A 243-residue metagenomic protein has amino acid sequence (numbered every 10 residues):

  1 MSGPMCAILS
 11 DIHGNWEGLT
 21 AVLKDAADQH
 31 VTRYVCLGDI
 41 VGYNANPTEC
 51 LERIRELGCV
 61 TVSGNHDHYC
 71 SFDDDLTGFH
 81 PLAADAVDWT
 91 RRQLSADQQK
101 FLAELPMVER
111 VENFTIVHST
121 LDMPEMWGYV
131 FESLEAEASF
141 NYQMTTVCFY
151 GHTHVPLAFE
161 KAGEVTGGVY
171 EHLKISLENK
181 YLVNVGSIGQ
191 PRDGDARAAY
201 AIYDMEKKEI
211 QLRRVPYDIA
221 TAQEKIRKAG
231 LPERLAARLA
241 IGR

Functional and structural regions predicted by a protein language model:
M1-L57: N-terminal active-site segment of His-dependent metallophosphoesterases
S2-A7, R110-I116, S176-Y181: Beta-strand-turn-beta hairpins that frame and shape the catalytic cleft of phosphate-ester-processing enzymes
L9-S10, Y34-D39, V60-N65, V117 (+2 more regions): Active-site neighborhood of phospho(di)ester-bond hydrolases with catalytic His/Asp-centered motifs
H13-G18, G42-N44, H68-S71, D122-P124 (+2 more regions): Active-site environment of divalent metal-dependent phosphoester hydrolases
A21-K24, E49-E52, D75-T77, V130-F131 (+2 more regions): Short, glycine/charged-enriched secondary-structure capping and boundary segments
C50, E56-S119, M123-M144: Active-site neighborhood of divalent metal-dependent phosphoester bond hydrolases
S133-L173, E178-L182: Anionic-ligand binding region
K161-R243: Acidic, His/Gly-rich catalytic cores of divalent-metal-dependent hydrolytic chemistry
